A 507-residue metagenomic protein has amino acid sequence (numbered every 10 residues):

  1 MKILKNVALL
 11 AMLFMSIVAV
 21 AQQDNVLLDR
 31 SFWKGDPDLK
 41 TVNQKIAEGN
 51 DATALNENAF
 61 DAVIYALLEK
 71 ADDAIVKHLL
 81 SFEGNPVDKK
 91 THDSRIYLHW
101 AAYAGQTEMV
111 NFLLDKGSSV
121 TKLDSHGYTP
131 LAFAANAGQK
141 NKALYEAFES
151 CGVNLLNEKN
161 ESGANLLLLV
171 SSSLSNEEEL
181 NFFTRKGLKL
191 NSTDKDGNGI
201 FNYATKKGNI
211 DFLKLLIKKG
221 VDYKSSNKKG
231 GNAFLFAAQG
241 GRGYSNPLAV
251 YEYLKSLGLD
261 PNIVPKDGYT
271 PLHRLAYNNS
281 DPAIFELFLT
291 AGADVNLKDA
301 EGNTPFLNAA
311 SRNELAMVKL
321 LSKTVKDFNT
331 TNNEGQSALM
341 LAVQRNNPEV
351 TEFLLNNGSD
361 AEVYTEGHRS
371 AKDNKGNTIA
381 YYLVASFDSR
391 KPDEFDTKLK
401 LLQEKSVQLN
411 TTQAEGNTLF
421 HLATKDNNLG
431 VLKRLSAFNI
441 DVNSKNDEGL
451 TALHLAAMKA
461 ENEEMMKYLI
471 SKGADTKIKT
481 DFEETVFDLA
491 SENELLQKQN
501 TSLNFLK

Functional and structural regions predicted by a protein language model:
M1-N25, S502, K507: Bacterial Sec-dependent N-terminal signal peptides
A19-G84, D88-H92, S125, S491 (+1 more regions): N-terminal leader/linker segments that initiate helical-solenoid repeat arrays
A21-P37, L155, S256-D260, T324-D327 (+5 more regions): Ankyrin-repeat-protein effector appendages
Q23-W33, A54-L67, K89-H99, L123-A135 (+10 more regions): Ankyrin-repeat boundary/"N-cap" motif
G35-D36, Y65-D72, W100-Q106, F133-N141 (+11 more regions): Ankyrin repeat A-helix N-terminal signature
Q44-D51, K77-N85, N111-S119, E146-L155 (+10 more regions): Ankyrin repeat domain, specifically the short helix-to-loop turn at the C-terminus of the second helix of each repeat
G138-H273, N278-F285, A291, M317: Solenoidal tandem-repeat scaffolds enriched in leucines and small polar residues
A249, S256, N262, D267-T270 (+6 more regions): Intrinsically disordered, low-complexity segments enriched in Gly and acidic/Ser/Thr residues that form flexible
